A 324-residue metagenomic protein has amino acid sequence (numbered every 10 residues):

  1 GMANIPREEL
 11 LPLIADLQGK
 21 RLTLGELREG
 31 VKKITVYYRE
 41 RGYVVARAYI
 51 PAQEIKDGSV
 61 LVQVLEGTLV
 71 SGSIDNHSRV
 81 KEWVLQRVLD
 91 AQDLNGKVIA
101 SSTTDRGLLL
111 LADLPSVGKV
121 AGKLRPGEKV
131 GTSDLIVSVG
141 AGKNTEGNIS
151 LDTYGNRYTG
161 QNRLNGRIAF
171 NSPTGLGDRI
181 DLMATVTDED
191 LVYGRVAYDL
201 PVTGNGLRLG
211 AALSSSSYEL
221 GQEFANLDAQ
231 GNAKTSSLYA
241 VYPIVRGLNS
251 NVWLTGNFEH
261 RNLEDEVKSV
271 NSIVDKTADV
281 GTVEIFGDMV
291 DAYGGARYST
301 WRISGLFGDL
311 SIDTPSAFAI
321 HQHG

Functional and structural regions predicted by a protein language model:
G1-G155, A184-V192: Periplasmic polypeptide-binding modules associated with outer-membrane biogenesis and secretion
Y43, V117, N144, G175-G177 (+3 more regions): Strand-connecting loop/turn motifs
L85-D93, D152, R157, R163-L164 (+1 more regions): Surface-exposed coil loops of outer-membrane beta-barrel proteins
G122-K123, T145-G155, G166, G177-D188 (+3 more regions): Transmembrane beta-strand segments that form the barrel wall of outer-membrane beta-barrel proteins
G127-V130, N156-G160, T174, D188-D190 (+2 more regions): Short glycine/serine/proline-enriched coil/turn segments at secondary-structure junctions
S133, N162-G166, V192-V196, K234-L238 (+1 more regions): Hydrophobic, lipid-facing positions within transmembrane beta-strands of outer-membrane proteins
V139, F170-S172, L200-V202, Y242-I244 (+1 more regions): Residue-level signature of outer-membrane beta-barrel architecture
R208-G324: Transmembrane beta-strand segments of outer-membrane beta-barrel domains in Gram-negative and organellar OMPs
